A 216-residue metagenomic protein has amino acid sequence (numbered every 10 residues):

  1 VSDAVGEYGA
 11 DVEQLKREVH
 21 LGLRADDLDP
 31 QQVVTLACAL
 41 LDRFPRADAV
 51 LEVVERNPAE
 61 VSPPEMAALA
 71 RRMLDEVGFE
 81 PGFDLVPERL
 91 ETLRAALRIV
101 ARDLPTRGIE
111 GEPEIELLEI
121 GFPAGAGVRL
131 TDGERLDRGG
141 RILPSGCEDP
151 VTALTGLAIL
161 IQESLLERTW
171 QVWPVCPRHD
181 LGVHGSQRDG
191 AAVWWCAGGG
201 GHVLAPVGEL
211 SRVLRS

Functional and structural regions predicted by a protein language model:
V1-G82, A95: N-terminal leader/propeptide segments of preproteins
G6, L21, A49-L51, R56-R71 (+2 more regions): Interaction interfaces in information-processing and related assembly proteins
R17, L21, T35, A39 (+6 more regions): Charged/polar, solvent-exposed surface patches and flexible loops
V19-L21, P113-I120, V128-L130, L181-W194 (+1 more regions): Generic preference for hydrophobic/aromatic residues in regular secondary structure cores
Q31-L36, A49-V54, R102-G121, E163-R188: Short glycine-rich, low-complexity/disordered patches
E134-S216: Cys/His-clustered metal-coordination modules, chiefly Zn-binding fingers
